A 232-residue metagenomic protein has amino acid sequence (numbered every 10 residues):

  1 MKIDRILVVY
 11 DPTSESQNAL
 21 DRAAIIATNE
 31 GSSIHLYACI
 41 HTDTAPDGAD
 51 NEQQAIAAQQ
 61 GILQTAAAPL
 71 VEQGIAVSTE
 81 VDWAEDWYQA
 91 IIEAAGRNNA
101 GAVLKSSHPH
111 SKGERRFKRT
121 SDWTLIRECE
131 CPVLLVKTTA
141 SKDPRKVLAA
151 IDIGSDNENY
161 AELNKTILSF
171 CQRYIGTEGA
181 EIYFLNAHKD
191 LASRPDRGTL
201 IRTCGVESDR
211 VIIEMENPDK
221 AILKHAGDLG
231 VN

Functional and structural regions predicted by a protein language model:
M1, A68-V103, H110, D190-L191 (+1 more regions): Structural beta-alpha unit
M1-Q53, K146-D209: Small/aliphatic-rich secondary-structure junction motif
A19, W87, K118, I167 (+1 more regions): Amphipathic coiled-coil/heptad-repeat helices and related helical stalk/stem segments that mediate oligomerization
I25, T65, E93, T124 (+3 more regions): Alpha-helical scaffolding segments of alpha/beta enzyme cores, especially the outer helices of TIM-barrel or partial
I26-R97, G101: Ordered, small/hydrophobic-rich secondary-structure cores
E93-D143, K224-N232: Gly/Ser-rich helix-loop-strand patches that form or flank binding pockets for ribonucleotide-derived cofactors
